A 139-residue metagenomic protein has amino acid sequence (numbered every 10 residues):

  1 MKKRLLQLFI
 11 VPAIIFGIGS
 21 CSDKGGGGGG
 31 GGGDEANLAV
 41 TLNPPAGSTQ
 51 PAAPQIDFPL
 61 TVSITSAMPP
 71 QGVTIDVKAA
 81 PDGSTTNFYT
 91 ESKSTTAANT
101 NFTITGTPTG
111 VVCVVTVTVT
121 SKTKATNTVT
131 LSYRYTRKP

Functional and structural regions predicted by a protein language model:
K2, G33-P139: First exposed extracellular module after export/assembly in secreted or surface-exposed proteins
K2-N43: Bacterial Sec-dependent N-terminal signal peptides
